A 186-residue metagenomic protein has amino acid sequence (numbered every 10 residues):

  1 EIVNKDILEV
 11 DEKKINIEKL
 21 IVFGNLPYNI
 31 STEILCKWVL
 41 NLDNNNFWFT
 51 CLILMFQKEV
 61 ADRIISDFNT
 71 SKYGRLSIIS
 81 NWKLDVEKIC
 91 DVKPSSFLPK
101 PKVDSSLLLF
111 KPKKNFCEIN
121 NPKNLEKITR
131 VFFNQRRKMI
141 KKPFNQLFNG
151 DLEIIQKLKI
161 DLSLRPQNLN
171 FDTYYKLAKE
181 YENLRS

Functional and structural regions predicted by a protein language model:
E1, N44, Q156, Y175-S186: SAM-dependent transferase fold signal centered on methyltransferase-like domains, encompassing both Class I
E1-K123, K127, K176: Catalytic cores of RNA-modifying enzymes
V39, N145, E182: Short, locally clustered residues in the helix-turn-helix/winged-helix DNA-binding domain
S96, S106, F110-P112, C117-D151 (+2 more regions): An accessory alpha-helical subdomain
